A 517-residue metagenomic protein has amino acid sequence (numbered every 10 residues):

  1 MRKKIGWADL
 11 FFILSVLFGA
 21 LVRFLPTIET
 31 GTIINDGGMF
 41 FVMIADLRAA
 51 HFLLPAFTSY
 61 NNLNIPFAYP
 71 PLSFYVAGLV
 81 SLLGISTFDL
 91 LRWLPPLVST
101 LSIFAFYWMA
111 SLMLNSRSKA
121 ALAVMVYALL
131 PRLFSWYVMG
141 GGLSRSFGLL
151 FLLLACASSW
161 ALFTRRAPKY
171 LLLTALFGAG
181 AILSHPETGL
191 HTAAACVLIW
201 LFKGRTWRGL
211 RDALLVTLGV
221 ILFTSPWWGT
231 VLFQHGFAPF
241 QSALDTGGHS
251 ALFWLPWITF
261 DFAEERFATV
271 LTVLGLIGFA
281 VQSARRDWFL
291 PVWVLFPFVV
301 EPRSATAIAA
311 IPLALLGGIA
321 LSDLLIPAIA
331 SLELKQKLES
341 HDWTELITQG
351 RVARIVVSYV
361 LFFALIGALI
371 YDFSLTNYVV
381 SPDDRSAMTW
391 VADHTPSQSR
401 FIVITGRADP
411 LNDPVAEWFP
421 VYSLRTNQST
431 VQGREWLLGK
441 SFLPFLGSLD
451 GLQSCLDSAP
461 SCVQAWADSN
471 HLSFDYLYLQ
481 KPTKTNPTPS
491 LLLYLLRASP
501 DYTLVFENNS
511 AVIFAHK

Functional and structural regions predicted by a protein language model:
M1-L25, I347-Y359: Start-transfer (signal-anchor) and selected internal transmembrane alpha helices of multi-pass inner/ER membrane
R2-G6, G204-L214, A263-L295, L334-I347 (+1 more regions): Membrane-interface helix-loop-helix junctions at transmembrane boundaries of multi-pass membrane enzymes, predominantly
I13-L17, D212-T217, I221, V273-I277 (+3 more regions): Transmembrane alpha-helix segments characteristic of polytopic inner-membrane glycan-assembly/cell-envelope
V16, S99, F104, W108 (+3 more regions): Extracytoplasmic
V16-L153, G180, P186-L190, N377-V380 (+2 more regions): Active-site lumenal/periplasmic loops and adjacent helix-entry segments of GT-C-fold, multi-pass membrane
D36, L172, G180-A280: Transmembrane catalytic cores of multi-pass membrane glycosyltransferases and polysaccharide-assembly enzymes
L152-Y170, G278-S283: Membrane-interface transmembrane helices that cradle and orient dolichyl/undecaprenyl
V300-E339: Hydrophobic/aromatic-rich transmembrane helices and adjacent perimembrane loops
